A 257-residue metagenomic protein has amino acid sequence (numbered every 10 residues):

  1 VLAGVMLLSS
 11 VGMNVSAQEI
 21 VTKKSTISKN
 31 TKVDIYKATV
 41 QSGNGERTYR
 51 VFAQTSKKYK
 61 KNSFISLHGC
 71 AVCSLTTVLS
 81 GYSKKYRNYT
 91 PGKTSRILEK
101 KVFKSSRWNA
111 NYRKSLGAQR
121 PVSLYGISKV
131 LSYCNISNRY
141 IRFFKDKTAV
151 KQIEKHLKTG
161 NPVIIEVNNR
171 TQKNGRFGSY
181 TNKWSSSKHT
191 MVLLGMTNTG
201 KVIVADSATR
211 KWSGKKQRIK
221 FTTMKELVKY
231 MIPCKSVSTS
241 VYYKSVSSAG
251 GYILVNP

Functional and structural regions predicted by a protein language model:
V1-V15: Sec-dependent N-terminal signal peptides of Gram-positive bacterial secreted proteins and lipoproteins
M13-R120: Active-site-adjacent structural segments surrounding the nucleophilic cysteine of cysteine proteases and isopeptidases
E19-K24, K29, R107, Y133-F143 (+2 more regions): Post-signal peptide N-terminal regions of Sec-secreted extracellular proteins
S66, A71-L75, T94, S123-V130 (+3 more regions): Stable alpha-helical elements in mature extracytoplasmic
S74, V78-Y86, V102, L131-N135 (+4 more regions): Sec/Tat-exported extracytoplasmic proteins
N111-S115, Q119-R142: Mid-length scaffold segments of soluble, non-membrane domains
D146-S207, S213: Active-site-adjacent substructure of cysteine-protease-like catalytic cores
W184, M196-P257: Noncatalytic regulatory segments and standalone regulatory/sensor domains
